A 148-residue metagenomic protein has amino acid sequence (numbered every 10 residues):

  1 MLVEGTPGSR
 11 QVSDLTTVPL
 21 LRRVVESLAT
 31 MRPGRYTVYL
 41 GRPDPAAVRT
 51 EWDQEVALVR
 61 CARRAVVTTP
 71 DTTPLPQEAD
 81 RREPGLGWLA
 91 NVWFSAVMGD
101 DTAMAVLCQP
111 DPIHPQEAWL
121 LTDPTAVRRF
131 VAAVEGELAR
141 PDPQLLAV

Functional and structural regions predicted by a protein language model:
M1-V148: PLD/PLD-like phosphodiesterase catalytic module centered on the HKD motif
